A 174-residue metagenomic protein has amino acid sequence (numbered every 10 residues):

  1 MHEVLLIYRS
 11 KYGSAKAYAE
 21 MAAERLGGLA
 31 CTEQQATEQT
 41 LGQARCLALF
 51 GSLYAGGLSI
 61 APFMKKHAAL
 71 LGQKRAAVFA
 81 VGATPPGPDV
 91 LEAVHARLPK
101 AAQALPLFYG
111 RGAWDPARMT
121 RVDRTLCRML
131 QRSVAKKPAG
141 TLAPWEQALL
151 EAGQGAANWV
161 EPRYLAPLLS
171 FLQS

Functional and structural regions predicted by a protein language model:
M1-G72, A166, S170-S174: N-terminal beta1-alpha1-beta2 submodule of the flavodoxin-like/Rossmannoid cofactor-binding fold
L29, G56-S174: FMN-binding flavodoxin-like domain, especially the glycine-rich phosphate-binding loop
